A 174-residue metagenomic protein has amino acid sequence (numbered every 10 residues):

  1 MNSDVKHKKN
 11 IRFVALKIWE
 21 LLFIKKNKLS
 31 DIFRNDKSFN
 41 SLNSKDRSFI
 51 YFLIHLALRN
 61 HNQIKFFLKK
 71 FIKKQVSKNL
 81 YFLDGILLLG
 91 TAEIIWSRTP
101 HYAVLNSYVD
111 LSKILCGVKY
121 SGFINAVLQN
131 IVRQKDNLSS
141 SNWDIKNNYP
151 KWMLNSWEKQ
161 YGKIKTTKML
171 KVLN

Functional and structural regions predicted by a protein language model:
M1-N174: Class I Rossmann-like S-adenosyl-L-methionine
